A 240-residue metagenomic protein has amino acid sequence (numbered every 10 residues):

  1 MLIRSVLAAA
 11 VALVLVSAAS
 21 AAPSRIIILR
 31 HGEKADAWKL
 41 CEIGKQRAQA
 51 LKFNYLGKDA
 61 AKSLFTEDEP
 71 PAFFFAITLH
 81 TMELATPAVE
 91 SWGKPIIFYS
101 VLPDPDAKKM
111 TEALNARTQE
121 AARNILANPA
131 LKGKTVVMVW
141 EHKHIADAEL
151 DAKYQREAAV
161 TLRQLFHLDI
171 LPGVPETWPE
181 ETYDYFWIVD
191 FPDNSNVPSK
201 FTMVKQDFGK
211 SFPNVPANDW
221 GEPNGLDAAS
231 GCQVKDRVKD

Functional and structural regions predicted by a protein language model:
M1-A8: Bacterial N-terminal signal peptides that target proteins for export
A8-V16: Bacterial N-terminal signal peptides
S17-A21: Sec/Tat signal peptide C-region and signal peptidase I cleavage site
A22-G133, K143-D240: Active-site-proximal alpha-helix that buttresses catalytic centers in soluble enzyme cores
V139-E141: Short beta-strand segments
